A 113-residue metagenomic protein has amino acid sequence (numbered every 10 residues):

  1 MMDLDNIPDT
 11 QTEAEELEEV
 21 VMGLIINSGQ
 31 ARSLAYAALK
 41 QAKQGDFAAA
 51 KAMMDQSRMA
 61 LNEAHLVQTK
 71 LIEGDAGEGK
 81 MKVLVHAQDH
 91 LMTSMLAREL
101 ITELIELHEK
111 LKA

Functional and structural regions predicted by a protein language model:
M2-A113: Terminal alpha-helical segments
